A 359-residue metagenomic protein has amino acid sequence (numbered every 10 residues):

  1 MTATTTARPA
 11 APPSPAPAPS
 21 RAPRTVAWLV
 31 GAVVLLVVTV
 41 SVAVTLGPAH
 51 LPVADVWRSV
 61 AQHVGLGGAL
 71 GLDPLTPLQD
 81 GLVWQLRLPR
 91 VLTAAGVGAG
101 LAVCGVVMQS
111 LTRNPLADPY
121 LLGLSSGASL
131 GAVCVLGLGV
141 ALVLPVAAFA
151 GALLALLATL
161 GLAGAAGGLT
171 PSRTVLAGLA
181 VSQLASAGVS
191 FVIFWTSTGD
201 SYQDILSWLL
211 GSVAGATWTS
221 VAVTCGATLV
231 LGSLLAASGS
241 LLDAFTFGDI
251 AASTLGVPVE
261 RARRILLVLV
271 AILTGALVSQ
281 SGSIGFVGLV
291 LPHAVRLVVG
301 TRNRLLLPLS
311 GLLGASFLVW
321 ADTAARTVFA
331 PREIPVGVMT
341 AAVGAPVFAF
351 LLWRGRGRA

Functional and structural regions predicted by a protein language model:
T2-A359: Alpha-helical transmembrane segments in inner-membrane proteins
